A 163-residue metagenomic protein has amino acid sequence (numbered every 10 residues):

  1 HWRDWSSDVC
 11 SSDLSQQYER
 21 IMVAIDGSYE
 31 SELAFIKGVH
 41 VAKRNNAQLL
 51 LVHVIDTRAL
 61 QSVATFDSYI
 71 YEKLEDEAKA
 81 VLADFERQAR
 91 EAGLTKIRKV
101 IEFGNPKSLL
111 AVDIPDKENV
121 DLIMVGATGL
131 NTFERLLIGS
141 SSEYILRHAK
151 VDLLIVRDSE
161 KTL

Functional and structural regions predicted by a protein language model:
H1-C10: Single conserved hydrophobic/aromatic residue that forms the stacking wall/gate of nucleotide- or nucleobase-binding
S12-Q16, R87-I123, E160-L163: Structural beta-alpha unit
S15-S68, Q88, A92: Small/aliphatic-rich secondary-structure junction motif
V52, R98-E102, L154: General small-molecule cofactor/ligand-binding pocket signal
F66-I70, P115-K117, S141: Short, hinge-like loop/turn segments at secondary-structure boundaries
S68-A80: A short acidic, glycine-rich active-site loop that binds or catalyzes chemistry on phosphate/adenosine moieties
L122-H148, T162-L163: Glycine-rich, Arg-bearing micro-motifs that act as flexible, cationic patches
D152-T162: Short, flexible loop segments at boundaries between secondary-structure elements
